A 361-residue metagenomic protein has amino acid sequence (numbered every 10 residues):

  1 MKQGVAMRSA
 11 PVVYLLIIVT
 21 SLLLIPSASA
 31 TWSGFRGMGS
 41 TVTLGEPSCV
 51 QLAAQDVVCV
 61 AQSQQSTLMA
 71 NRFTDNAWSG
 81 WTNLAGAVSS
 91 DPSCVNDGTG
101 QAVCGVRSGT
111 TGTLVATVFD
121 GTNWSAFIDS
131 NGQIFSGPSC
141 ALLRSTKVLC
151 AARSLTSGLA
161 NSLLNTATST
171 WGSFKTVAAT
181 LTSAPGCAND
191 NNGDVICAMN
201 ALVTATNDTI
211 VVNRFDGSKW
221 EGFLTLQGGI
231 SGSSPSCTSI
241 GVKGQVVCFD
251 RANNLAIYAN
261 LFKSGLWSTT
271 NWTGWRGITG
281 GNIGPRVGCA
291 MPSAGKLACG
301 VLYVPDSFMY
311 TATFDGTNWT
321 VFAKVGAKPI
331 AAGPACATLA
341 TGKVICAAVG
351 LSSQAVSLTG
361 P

Functional and structural regions predicted by a protein language model:
M1-A30: Sec-dependent, cleavable N-terminal signal peptides
A30-G45, T67-S90, G112-G137, G158-S183 (+4 more regions): Trp- and S/T/G-rich repeat-edge/linker motifs of beta-rich repeat architectures
C49-A53, C94-G98, C140-L143, C187-N191 (+3 more regions): Structural signature of eukaryotic scaffold interfaces centered on beta-propeller domains
A54-C59, T99-C104, T146-C150, N192-A198 (+3 more regions): Entry beta-strands of beta-propeller and related beta-repeat scaffolds
S63-Q65, S108-T110, S154-T156, A201-V203 (+3 more regions): Residue-level signature of beta-propeller blades and closely related beta-rich strand-turn architectures in secreted
G333-A335, V344-I345: Extracellular glycan/ECM-engagement signal in secreted proteins
